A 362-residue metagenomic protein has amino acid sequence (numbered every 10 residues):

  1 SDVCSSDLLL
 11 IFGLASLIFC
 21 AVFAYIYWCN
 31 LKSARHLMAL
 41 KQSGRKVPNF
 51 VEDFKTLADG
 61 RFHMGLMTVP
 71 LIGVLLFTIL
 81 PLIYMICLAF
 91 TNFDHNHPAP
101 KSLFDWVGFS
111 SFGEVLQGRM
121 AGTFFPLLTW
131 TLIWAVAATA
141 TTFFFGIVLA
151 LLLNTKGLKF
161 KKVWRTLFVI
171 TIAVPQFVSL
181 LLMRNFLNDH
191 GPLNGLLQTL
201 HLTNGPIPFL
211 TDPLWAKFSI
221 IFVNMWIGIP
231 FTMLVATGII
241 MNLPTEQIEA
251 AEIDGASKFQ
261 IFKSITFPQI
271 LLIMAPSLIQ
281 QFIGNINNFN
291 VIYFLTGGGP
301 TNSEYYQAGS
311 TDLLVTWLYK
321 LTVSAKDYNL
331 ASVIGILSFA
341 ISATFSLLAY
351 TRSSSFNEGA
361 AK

Functional and structural regions predicted by a protein language model:
S1-C20, A24-L40, F62-K362: A structural signal for multi-pass alpha-helical bundles of membrane permease subunits that mediate small-molecule
A39-A58: Membrane-interfacial, low-structure loops and terminal tails that flank and connect transmembrane helices in multi-pass
